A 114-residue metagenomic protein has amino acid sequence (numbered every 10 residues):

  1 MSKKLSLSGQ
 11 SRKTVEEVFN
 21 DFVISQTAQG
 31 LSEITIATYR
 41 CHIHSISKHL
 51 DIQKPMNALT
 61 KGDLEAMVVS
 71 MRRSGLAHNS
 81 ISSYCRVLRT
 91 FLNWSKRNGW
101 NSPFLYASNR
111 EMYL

Functional and structural regions predicted by a protein language model:
S2-S6, N20-L114: N-terminal core-binding DNA-recognition domain of tyrosine recombinases/integrases
L7-E16: A detector for short, charged/polar N-terminal pre-domain segments
